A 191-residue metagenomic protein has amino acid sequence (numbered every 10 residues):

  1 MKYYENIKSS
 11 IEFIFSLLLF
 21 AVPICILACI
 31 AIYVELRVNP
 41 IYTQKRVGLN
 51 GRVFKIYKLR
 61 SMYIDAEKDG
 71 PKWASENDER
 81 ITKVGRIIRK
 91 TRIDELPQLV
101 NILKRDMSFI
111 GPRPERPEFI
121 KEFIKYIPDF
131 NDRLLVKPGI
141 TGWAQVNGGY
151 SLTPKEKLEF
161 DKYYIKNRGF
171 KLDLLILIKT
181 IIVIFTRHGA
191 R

Functional and structural regions predicted by a protein language model:
M1-I64, F170, L175-R191: A hydrophobic, helix-centered structural microdomain
K2-N6, D132-R191: C-terminal terminal-structure detector
P23, R92-I93, S151, F170: Amphipathic alpha-helical protein-protein interaction surfaces
A28, Y42-T43, I110-P112, E118 (+2 more regions): Short, hydrophobic secondary-structure boundary micro-motifs
Y42-R80, T141-E159: Short, glycine-rich, amphipathic interfacial segments at transmembrane boundaries or analogous
L49, R86, D106, P112 (+3 more regions): Gly/Ser/Thr-rich helix-start
S75-K137, L177-T180: A short, structured surface patch at a secondary-structure boundary
